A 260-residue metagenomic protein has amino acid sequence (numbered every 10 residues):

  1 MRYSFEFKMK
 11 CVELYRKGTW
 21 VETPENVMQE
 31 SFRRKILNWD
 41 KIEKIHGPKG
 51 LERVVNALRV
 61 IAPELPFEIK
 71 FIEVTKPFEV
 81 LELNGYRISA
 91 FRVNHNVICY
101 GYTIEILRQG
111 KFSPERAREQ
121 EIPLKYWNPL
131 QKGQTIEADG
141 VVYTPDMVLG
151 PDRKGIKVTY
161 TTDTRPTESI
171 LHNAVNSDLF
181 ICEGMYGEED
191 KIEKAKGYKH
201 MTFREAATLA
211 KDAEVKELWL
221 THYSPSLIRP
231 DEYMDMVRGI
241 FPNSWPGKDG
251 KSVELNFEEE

Functional and structural regions predicted by a protein language model:
M1-I42: Residue-centric detector for conserved, function-critical "anchor" positions in compact interaction modules
E30, D40-E73, L107: Active-site HxH/HxHxD metal-binding segment of metal-dependent hydrolases
E43-K49, E214-S226: Divalent metal-dependent hydrolysis catalytic cores, especially in the metallo-beta-lactamase
H46, K70-T75, S89-F91, W245-G247: General small-molecule cofactor/ligand-binding pocket signal
G50, R165, M185, S224 (+1 more regions): Catalytic metal-binding/acid-base residues of hydrolase active sites
L51-V55, L227-P230, E254-L255: Short, charged/polar "capping" segments at the starts of alpha-helices and the immediately preceding loops
P77-L220, R229-M236, I240, N256-E260: Metal-dependent phosphodiesterase/nuclease catalytic metal-binding core
P242-S252: Conserved phosphate-binding/catalytic loops in two-lobed NTP-binding clefts
